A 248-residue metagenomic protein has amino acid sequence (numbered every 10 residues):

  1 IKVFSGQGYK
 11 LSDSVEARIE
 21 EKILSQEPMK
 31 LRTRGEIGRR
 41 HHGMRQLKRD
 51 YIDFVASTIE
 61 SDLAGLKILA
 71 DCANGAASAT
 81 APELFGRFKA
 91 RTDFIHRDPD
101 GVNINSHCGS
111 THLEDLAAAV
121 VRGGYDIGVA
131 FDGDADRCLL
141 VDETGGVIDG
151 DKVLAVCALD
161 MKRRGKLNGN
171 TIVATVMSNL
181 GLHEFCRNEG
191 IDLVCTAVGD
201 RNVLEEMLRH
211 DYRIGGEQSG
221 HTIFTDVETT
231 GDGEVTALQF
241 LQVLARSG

Functional and structural regions predicted by a protein language model:
I1-K30, D115, V121-V176, L180-G190: Replace "Mg2+/Mn2+-dependent" with "divalent metal-dependent
K2-G123: Gly/Ser/Thr-enriched, mixed-charge loops and adjacent short helices that form phosphate/oxyanion-binding elements
E20, D53-A56, A79-G86, E114-V121 (+4 more regions): Predominant activation on well-ordered alpha-helical scaffold segments within soluble catalytic domains
R40, M44, A70-A73, N105 (+4 more regions): Glycine- and other small-residue-rich loops at beta-strand/loop junctions that grip anionic moieties
A70-A73, F131-G133, G216: Active-site flanking residues adjacent to catalytic metal/cofactor-binding acidic residues
K89-H96, V147-K152, G190-V198: Short hydrophobic/aromatic-enriched beta-strand-loop microsegments
V102-H107, L159, V203-L208: Short, charged, surface-exposed secondary-structure boundary motifs
I127, R164-G248: Phosphate-binding and adjacent anionic-ligand microenvironments
